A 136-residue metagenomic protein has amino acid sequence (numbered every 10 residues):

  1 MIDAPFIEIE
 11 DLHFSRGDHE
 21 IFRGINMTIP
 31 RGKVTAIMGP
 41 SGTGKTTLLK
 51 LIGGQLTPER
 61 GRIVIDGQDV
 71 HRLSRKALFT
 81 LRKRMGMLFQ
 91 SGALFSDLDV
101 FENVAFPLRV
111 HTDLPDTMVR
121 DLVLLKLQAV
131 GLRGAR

Functional and structural regions predicted by a protein language model:
M38-P40: The feature captures the beta-strand-to-loop junction immediately N-terminal to the Walker
G53: Helix-to-loop junction immediately C-terminal to a conserved catalytic motif
G61-D69: Conserved ABC transporter NBD signature motif
Q68-D69, T112, D116-A135: Conserved ABC ATPase "signature" region
V70-G86, V110, D116: ABC ATPase NBD coupling module
R84-M85, F89-A93, L98: ABC ATPase nucleotide-binding domain signature
D97-F106: Short coil-to-helix segment of the ABC ATPase nucleotide-binding domain corresponding to the Q-loop/switch region
